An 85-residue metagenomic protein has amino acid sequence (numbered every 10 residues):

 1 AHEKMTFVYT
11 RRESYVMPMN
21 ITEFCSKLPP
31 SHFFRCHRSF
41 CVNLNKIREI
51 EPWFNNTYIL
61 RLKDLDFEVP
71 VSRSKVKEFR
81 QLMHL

Functional and structural regions predicted by a protein language model:
A1-D64, E68: Conserved binding/recognition cores within well-folded domains
S74, E78-L85: C-terminal output/interaction extensions
